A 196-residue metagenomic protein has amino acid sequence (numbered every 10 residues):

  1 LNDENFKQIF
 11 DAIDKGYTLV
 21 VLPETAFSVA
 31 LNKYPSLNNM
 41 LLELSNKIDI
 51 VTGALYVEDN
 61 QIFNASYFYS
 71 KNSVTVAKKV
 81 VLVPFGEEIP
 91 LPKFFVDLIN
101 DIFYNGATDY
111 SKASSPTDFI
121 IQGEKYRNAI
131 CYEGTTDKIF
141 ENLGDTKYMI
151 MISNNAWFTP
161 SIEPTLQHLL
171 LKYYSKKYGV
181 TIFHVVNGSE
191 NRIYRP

Functional and structural regions predicted by a protein language model:
L1-D11: N-terminal, active-site-proximal structural segment of metallo-dependent hydrolase catalytic domains
F10, D14-P196: Solvent-exposed soluble domains appended to multi-pass membrane proteins
